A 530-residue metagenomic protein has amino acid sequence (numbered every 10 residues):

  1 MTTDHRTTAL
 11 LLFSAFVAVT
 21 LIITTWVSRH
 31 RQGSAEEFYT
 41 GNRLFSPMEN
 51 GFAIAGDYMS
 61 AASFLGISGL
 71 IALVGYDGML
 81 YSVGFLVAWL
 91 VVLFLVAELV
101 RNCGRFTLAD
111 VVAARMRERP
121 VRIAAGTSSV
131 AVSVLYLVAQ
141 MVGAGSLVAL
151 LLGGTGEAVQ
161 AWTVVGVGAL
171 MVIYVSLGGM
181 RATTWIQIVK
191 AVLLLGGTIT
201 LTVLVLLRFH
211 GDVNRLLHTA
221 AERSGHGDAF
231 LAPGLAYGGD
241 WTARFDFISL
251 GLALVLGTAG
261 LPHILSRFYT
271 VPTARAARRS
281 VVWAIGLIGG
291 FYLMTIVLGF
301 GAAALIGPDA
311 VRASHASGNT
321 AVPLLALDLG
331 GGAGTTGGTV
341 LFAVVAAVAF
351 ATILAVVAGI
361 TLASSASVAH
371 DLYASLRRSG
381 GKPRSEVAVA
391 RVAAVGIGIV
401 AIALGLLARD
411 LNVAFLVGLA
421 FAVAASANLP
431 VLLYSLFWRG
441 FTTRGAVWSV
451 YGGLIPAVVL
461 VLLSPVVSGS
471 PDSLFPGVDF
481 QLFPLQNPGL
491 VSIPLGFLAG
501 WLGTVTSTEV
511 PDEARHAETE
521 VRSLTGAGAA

Functional and structural regions predicted by a protein language model:
T2-R6, N42-F45, G66-L80, V159-Q160 (+3 more regions): Loop-to-helix junctions at membrane interfaces in multi-pass transport proteins
T2-T24, D246, R444-A530: A generic transmembrane alpha-helix motif of multi-pass inner-membrane proteins
H5-A18, Y81-V92, R244-A253, A347-L354 (+1 more regions): Alpha-helical transmembrane segments
H5-E36, F106-A149, W162-E222, L256-H263 (+5 more regions): Membrane-interface loop-to-helix entry segments
T20-V27, V92-V96, M171, V175 (+8 more regions): Structural signal for membrane-spanning alpha-helices in multi-pass inner-membrane proteins, emphasizing helix cores
Q32-F38, D110, V213-H218, A414-V417 (+1 more regions): Short, Lys/Arg-enriched, Gly/Pro-containing loop segments at transmembrane-helix junctions of multi-pass membrane
I67-L177, R267-G418, A527-A530: Helix-loop-helix junctions that connect adjacent transmembrane helices in secondary transporters/permeases, recognized
V87-F94, A427-L432, L436, S492-G503: Hydrophobic cores of alpha-helical transmembrane segments in multi-pass inner/ER membrane proteins, independent
